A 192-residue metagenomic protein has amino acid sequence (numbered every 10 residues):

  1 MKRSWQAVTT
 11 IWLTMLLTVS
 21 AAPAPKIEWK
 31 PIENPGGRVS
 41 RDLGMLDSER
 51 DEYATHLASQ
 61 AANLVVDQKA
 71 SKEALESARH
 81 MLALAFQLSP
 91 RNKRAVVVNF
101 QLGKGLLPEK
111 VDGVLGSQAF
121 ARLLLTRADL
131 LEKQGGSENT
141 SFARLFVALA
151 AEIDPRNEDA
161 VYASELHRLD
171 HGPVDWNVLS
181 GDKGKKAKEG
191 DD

Functional and structural regions predicted by a protein language model:
A22-K69: N-terminal leader/linker segments that initiate helical-solenoid repeat arrays
R50-H80, L123-E138: Alpha-helical segment of the N-proximal tetratricopeptide repeat
A54-T55, Q101-T126, L166-D192: Alpha-helical linker/edge segments of TPR/alpha-solenoid repeat scaffolds and analogous pre-/post-domain helices
